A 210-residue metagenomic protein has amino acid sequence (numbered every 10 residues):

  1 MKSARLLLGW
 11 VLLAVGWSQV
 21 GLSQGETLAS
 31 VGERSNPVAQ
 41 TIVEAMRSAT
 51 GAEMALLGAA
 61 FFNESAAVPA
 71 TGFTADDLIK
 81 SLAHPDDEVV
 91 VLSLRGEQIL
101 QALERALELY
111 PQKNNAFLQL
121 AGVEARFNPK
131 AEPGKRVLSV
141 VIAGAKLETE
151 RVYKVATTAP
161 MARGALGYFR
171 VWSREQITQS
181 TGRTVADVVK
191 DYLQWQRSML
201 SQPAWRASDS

Functional and structural regions predicted by a protein language model:
M1-L8: Bacterial N-terminal signal peptides that target proteins for export
K2, S18, A75-D76: A short, ordered amphipathic alpha-helix with a cationic face
G9-G16: Bacterial N-terminal signal peptides
S18, S23-G25: Boundary at the C-terminal end of the N-terminal hydrophobic targeting segment
L28, G32-S210: Feature captures C-terminal
